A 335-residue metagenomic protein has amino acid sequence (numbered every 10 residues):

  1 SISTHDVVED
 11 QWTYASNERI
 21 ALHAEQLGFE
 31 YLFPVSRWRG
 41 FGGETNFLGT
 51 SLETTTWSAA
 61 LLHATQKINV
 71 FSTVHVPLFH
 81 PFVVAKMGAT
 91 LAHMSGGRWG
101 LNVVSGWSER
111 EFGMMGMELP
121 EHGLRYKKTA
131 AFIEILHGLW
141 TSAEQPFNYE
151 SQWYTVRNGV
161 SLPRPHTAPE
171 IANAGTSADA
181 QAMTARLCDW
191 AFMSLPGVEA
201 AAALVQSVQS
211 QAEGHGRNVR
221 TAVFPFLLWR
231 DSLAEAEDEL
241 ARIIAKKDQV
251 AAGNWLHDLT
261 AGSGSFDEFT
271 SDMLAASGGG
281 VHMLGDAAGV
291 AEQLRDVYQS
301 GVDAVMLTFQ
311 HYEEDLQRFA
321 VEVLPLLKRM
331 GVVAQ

Functional and structural regions predicted by a protein language model:
S1-A64, R164-P169: N-terminal beta1-alpha1-beta2 module of alpha/beta enzyme domains
I2-Y14, T73-F82, E118, P165-A178 (+2 more regions): Active-site mouth loops of central-metabolism enzymes
A24, G28, L61, L91 (+8 more regions): Conserved, mostly hydrophobic/aromatic
E25-Q26, H122-T167, L195-S300, E313 (+1 more regions): An alpha-helical appendage that flanks or caps ligand/catalytic pockets
E25-Q26, S58-Q66, G88, A92-W99 (+3 more regions): Acidic (Asp/Glu)-rich catalytic clusters
L32-P34, V70-V74, W99-V103, I171-A174 (+3 more regions): Hydrophobic faces of well-ordered beta-strands that scaffold small-molecule active sites in alpha/beta enzyme cores
G40-G42, L48-L52, P77-F82, P196-A203 (+3 more regions): Acidic-and-aromatic substrate-binding clefts and catalytic sites of carbohydrate-active enzymes
T45-F71, K128-F132, F319-A334: Alpha-helix-loop-beta-strand connector modules within alpha/beta enzyme cores
